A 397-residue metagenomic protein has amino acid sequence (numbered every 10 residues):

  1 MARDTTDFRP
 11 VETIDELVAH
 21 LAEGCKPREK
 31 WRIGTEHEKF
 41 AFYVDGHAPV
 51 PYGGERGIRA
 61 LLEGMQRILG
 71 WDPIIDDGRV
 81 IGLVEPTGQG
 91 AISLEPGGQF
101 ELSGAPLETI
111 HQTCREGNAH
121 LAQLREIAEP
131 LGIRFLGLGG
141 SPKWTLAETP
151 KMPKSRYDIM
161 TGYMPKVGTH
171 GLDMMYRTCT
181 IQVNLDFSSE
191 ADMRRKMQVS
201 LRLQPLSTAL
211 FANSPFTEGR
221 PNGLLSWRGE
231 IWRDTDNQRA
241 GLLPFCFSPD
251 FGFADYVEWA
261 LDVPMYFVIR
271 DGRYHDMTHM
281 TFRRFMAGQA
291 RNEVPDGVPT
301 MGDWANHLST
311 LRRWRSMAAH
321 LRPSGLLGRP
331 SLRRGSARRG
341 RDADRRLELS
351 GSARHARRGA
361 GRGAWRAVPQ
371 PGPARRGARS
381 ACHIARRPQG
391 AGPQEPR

Functional and structural regions predicted by a protein language model:
A2-T169, R177, A212, R339-D344 (+5 more regions): Terminal catalytic/cofactor-binding subdomain
R3-T6, P264-P299, S309-R312, E348-R397: Cationic, histidine-enriched alpha-helical/coil surfaces that engage anionic ligands
F40, Q182-D186, L321-G325: Structured core elements
Y43-A48, P106-H111, D186-M193, L327-L332: A generic structural motif
C114, R194-M197, S336-A337: Conserved strand-to-helix beginnings and helix N-cap segments that scaffold or border functional pockets
E129-P130, R134-L136, G140-M317: Loop-rich catalytic cores of soluble enzymes, especially ATP-dependent carboxylate-amine ligases and other
M286-M301, R313-G351: Long, repeat-rich segments with strong aromatic
